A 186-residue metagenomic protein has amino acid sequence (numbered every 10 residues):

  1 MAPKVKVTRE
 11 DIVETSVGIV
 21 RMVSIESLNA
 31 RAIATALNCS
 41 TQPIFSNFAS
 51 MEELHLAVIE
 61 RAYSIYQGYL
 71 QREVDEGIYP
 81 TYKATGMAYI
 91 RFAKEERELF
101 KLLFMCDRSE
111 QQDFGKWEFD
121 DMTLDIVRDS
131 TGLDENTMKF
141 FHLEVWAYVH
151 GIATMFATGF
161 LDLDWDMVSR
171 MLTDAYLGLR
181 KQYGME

Functional and structural regions predicted by a protein language model:
M1-V7, G184-E186: N-terminal intrinsically disordered/low-complexity leader segments
D11, T15, I19-E53, A57: Helix-turn-helix
D11-G18, M22, E53-E76, P80 (+5 more regions): Alpha-helical structural segments
L70-V74, L103, D107, F156-F160: Secondary-structure edge/capping motif, primarily at the C-terminal ends of alpha-helices and the immediately following
E95-K101: Conserved alpha-helical segments that form or flank metal/cofactor-binding pockets of metalloenzymes
L102, A147-D164, G178-E186: Amphipathic C-terminal alpha-helical segment
R108-E135, K139-E144, R170-G184: Amphipathic alpha-helical packing segments from all-alpha helical-bundle domains
